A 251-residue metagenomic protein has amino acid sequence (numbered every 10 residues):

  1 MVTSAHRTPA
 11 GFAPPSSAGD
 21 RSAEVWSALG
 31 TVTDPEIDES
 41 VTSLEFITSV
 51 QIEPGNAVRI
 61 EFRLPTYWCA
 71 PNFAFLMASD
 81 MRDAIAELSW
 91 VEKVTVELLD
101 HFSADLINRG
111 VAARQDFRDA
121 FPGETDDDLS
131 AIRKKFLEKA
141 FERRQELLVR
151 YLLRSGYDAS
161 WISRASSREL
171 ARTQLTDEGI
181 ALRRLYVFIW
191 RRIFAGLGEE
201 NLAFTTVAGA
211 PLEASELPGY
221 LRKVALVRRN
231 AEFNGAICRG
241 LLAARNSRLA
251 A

Functional and structural regions predicted by a protein language model:
M1-Y67, N72-A251: Domain-level signature for proteins that mediate thiol-based redox and metal-cofactor handling
